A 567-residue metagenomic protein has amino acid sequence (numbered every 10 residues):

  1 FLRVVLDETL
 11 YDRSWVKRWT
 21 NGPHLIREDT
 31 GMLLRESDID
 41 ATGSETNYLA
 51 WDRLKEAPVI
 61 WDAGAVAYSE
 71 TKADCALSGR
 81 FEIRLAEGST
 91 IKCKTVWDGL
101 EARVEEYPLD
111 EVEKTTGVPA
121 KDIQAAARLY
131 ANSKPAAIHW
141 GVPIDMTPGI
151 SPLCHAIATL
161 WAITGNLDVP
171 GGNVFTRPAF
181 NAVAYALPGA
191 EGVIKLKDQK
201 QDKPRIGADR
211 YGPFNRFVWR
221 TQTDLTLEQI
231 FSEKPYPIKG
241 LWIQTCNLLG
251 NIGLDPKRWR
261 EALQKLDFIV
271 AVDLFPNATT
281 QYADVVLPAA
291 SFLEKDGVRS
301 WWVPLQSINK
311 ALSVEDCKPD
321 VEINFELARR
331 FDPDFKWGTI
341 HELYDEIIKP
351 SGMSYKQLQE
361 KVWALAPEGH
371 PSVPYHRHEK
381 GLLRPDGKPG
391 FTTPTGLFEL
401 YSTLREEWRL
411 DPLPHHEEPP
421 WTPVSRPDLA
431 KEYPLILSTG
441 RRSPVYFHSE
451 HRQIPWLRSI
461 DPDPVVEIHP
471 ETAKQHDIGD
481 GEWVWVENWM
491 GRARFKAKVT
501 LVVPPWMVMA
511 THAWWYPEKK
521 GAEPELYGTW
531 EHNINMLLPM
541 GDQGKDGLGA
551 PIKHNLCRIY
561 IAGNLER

Functional and structural regions predicted by a protein language model:
L2-S133: Long, well-ordered, tryptophan-enriched scaffold segments
R3-D7, Y11, A162-V169, F268 (+8 more regions): Short, well-ordered loop/turn and helix-capping segments at boundaries between secondary-structure elements and domains
Y11-V16, A137, D168-F175, F335-H341: Flexible, glycine/charged-enriched surface loops at secondary-structure junctions
R18-G22, L129-Y130, N173-A184, T339-G352 (+1 more regions): A glycine-rich phosphate-binding loop feature that marks nucleotide/adenosyl-phosphate handling sites
D74-G88, V96-A102, K114, T159-Q281 (+3 more regions): Extended redox/cofactor-interaction regions of prokaryotic respiratory oxidoreductases
S89-C93, Y107-D110, H139-I144, L305-S313: Flexible glycine/proline-enriched surface loops and loop-helix/loop-strand junctions
L293-S313, A328-R330, H532, M540: Glycine/threonine-rich phosphate-binding loop and adjacent beta-strand/alpha-helix elements that clamp
D320-L365, Q453-E467, E471-R567: Long, contiguous, secondary-structure-rich segments that constitute the structural scaffold of globular domains
